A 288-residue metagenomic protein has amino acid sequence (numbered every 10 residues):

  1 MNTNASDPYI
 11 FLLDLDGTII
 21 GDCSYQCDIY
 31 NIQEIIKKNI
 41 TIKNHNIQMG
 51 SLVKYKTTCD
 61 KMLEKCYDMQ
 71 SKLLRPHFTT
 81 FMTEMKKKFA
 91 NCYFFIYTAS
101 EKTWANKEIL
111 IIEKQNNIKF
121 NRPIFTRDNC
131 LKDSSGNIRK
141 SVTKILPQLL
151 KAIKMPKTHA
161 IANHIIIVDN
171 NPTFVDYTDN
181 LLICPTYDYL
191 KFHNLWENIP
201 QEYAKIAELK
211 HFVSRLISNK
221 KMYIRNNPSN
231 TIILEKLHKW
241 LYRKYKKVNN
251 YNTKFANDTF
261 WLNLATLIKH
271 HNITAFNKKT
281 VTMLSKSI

Functional and structural regions predicted by a protein language model:
M1-A5, P156-H159: A short acidic-Thr-Gly-centered motif at the start of a beta-strand
N2-S135: Alpha-helical substrate-recognition element adjacent to the catalytic core
T103-I288: C-terminal cap/substrate-recognition subdomain and adjoining C-terminal extension of metal-dependent phosphatase-like
